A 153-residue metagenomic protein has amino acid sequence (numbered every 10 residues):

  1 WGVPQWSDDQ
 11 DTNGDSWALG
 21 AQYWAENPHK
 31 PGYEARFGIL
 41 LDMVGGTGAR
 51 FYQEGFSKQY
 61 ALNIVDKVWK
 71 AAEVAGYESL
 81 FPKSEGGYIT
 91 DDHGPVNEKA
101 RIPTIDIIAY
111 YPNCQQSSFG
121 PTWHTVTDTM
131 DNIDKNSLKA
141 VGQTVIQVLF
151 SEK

Functional and structural regions predicted by a protein language model:
W1-N63: Acidic/histidine-rich catalytic neighborhood of metal-dependent amide-processing enzymes
F37, V44-K153: Active-site-adjacent substrate-binding region of metalloamidase/peptidase-like peptide-processing proteins
